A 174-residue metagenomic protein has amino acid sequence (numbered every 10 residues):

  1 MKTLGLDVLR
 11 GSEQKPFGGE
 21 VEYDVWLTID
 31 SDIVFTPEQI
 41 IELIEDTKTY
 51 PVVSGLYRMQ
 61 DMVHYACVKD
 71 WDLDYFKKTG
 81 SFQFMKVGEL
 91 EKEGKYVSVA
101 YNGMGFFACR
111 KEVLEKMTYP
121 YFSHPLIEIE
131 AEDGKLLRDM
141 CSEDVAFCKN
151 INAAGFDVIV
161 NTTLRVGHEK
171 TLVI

Functional and structural regions predicted by a protein language model:
M1-G19, K149: Short, conserved alpha-helix that lines the donor NDP-sugar binding/gating region of sugar-transfer enzymes
K15-V34: Short beta-strand-to-loop acidic/aromatic patch adjacent to the donor-nucleotide binding site
V25, Y50-V52, V158: Short, Asp-centered acidic motifs that coordinate Mg2+ and/or phosphate in catalytic or ligand-binding sites
I29-S31, L56-R58, T163-L164: Active-site-proximal beta-strand/loop segments in catalytic clefts of secreted hydrolases
D32, I44-D46, V173: Polar low-complexity intrinsically disordered regions
T36-E130: Conserved catalytic core of nucleotide-sugar-dependent glycosyltransferases
K111, K116-I174: C-terminal catalytic/acceptor-binding lobe
